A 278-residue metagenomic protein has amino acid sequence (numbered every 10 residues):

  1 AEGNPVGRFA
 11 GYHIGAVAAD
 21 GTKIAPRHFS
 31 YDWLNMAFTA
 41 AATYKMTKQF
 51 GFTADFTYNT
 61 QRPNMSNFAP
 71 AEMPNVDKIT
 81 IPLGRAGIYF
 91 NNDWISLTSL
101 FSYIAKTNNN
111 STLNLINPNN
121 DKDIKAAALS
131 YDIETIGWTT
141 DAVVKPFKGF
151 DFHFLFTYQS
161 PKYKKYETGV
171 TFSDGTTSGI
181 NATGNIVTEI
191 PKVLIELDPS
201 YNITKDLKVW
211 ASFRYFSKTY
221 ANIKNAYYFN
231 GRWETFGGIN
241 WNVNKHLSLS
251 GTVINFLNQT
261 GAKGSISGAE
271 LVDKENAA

Functional and structural regions predicted by a protein language model:
A1-G3, A40, K48, S66-A71 (+2 more regions): Short, intrinsically disordered, charge-balanced linker/junction segments flanking boundaries in proteins
E2-A10, I14, S30-D32, A41-Q61 (+4 more regions): Gram-negative outer-membrane beta-barrel transporters
E2-G21, L115, G268-A277: A subset of solvent-exposed loop/turn segments in beta-rich extracellular surface proteins, enriched in glycine
A19-F29, A69-V76, L83, D123-L129 (+5 more regions): Extracellular loop and loop/strand-boundary signature of outer-membrane beta-barrel proteins
M36-A40, P82-A86, I136-T140, V193-L197 (+2 more regions): Hydrophobic, lipid-facing positions within transmembrane beta-strands of outer-membrane proteins
M65-P70, S111-L113, K165-T168, A221-N225 (+1 more regions): Short acidic, glycine/proline-rich loop/turn micro-motifs
L83-L100: Outer-membrane beta-barrel domain signature, strongest for Gram-negative TonB-dependent receptors and also present
T112, S217-Y220, N240-A278: C-terminal beta-signal and adjacent terminal beta-strands/loops of Gram-negative outer-membrane beta-barrel proteins
